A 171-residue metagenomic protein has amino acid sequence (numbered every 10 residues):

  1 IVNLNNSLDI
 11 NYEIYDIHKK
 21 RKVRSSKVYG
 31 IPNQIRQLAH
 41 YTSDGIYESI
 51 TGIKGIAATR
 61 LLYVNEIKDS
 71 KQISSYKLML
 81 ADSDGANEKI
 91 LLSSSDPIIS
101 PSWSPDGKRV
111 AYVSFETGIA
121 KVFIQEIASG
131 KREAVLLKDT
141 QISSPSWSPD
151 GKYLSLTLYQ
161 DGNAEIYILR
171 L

Functional and structural regions predicted by a protein language model:
I1-A39, S43: Amphipathic beta-strand/beta-sheet edge segments enriched in Tyr/Trp
I35-S75: Pro/Ala/Gly-rich low-complexity, hydrophilic intrinsically disordered segments
I53-A57, P105-D106, P149-D150: Residue-level detector of Asp-centered blade-edge/turn motifs that repeat once per structural unit in beta-propeller
K54, E66-K77, S93-D96, V113-F123 (+2 more regions): A flexible loop/linker signature enriched in serine peptidases of the S9 family
L61, G107-A111, G151-S155: Hydrophobic beta-strand positions that form the internal "hydrophobic ladder" of WD40/Gbeta-like beta-propeller blades
D82-I99, Q125-S143, L169-L171: Multi-bladed beta-propeller domains
D96, D106, T140, D150-K152: Disulfide-stabilized cysteine-rich extracellular repeat microdomains
